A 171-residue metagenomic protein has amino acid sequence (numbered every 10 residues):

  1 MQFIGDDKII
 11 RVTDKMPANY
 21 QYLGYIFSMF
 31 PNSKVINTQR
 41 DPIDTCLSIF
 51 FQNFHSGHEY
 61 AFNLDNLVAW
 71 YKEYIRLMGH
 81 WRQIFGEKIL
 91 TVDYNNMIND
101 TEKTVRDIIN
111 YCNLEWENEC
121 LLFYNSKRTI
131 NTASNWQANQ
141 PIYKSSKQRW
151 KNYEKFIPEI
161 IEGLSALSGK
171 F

Functional and structural regions predicted by a protein language model:
M1-F27: Glycine-rich phosphate-binding loop used to anchor ATP phosphates in small-molecule kinases, encompassing both
M1-I10, I49-T91, N99-F171: PAPS-dependent sulfotransferases, especially Golgi type II membrane carbohydrate sulfotransferases
V12-T13, V35, C46, T91: Short hydrophobic-acidic sequence motifs that mark active-site Asp/Glu residues
M16, Q39, I98: Conserved phosphate/pyrophosphate-binding and hydrolysis machinery centered on Walker-type P-loop NTPases, extending
Q21-G24, L47, E102: Short N-terminal helix/helix-N-cap motif within the alpha/beta-hydrolase-1
I26-F50: Conserved phosphate-donor/acceptor-positioning beta-strand/loop module used by diverse small-molecule
